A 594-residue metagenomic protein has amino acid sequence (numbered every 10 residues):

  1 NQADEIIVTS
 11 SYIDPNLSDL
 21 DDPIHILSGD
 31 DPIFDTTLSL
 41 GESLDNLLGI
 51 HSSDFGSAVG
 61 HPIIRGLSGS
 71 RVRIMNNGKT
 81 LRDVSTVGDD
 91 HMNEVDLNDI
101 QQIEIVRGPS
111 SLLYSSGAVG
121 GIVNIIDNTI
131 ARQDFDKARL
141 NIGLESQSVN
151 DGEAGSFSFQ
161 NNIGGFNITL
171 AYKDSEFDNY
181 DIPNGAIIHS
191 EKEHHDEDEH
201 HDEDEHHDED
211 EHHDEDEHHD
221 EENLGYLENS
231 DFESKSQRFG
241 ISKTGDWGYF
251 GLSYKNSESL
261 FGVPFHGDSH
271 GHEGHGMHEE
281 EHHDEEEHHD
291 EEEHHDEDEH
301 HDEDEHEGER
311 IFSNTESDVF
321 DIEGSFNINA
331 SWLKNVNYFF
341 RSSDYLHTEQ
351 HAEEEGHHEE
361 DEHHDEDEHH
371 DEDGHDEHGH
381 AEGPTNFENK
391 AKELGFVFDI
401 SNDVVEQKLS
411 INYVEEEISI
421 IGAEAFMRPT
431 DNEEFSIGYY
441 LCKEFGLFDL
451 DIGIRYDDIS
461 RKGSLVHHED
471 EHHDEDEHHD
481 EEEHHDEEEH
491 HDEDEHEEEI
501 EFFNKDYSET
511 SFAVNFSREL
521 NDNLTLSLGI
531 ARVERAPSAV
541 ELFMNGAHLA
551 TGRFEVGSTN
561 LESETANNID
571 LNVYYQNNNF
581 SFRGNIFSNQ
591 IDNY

Functional and structural regions predicted by a protein language model:
E5-I33: N-terminal periplasmic "start-of-domain" segments of outer-membrane beta-barrel proteins
G41-D83: Extracytoplasmic beta-strand/coil segments of soluble accessory domains associated with Gram-negative outer-membrane
T80-R107: Short acidic/polar hinge/loop motifs at secondary-structure boundaries that mediate gating or recognition
L97-N141: A beta-strand signature from Gram-negative outer-membrane beta-barrel systems, especially the internal plug domain
K137-N141, A154, S158-E280, D304-T315 (+1 more regions): Periplasmic-side early beta-strands and strand-to-turn transitions of outer-membrane beta-barrels
E228-S230, S234, G248-N335, S342-H358 (+6 more regions): Flexible loop and strand-edge segments within Gram-negative outer membrane beta-barrel domains
E307-E323, I500-N515, E519, R532-R583 (+1 more regions): Outer-membrane beta-barrel signature, preferentially recognizing the C-terminal barrel domain of Gram-negative
V405-L524, A547-L549: Signature of Gram-negative outer-membrane beta-barrel scaffolds
